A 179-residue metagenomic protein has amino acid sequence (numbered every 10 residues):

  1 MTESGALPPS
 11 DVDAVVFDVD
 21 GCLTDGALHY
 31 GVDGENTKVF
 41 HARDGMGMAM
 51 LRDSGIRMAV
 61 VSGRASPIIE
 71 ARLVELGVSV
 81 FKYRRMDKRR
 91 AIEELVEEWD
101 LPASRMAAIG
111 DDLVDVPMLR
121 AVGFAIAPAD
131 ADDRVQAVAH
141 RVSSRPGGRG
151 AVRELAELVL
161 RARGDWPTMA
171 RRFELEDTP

Functional and structural regions predicted by a protein language model:
M1-T2, V159: Intrinsically disordered, low-complexity regions enriched in Ser/Pro/Gly/Gln/His and often acidic
T2-R90: Alpha-helical substrate-recognition element adjacent to the catalytic core
G34-H41, I68, E75, V80-K82 (+1 more regions): Mg2+-dependent phosphoryl-transfer enzymes with acidic/Ser/Thr/Gly-rich catalytic loops
